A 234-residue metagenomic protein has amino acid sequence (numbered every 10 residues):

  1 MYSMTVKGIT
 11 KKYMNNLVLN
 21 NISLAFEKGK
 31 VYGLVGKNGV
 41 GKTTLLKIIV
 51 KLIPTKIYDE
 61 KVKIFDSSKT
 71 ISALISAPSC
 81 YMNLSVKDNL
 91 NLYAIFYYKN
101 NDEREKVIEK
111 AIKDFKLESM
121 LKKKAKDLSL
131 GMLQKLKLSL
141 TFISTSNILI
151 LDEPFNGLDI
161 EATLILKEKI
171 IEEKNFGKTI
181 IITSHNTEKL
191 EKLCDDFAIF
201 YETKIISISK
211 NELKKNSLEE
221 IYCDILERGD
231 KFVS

Functional and structural regions predicted by a protein language model:
V35-K37: The feature captures the beta-strand-to-loop junction immediately N-terminal to the Walker
N91, E103-M120: Conserved ABC ATPase "signature" region
L149-E153: Catalytic Walker B motif of ABC-type/P-loop ATPase nucleotide-binding domains
S184-H185: H-loop/switch region of ABC-family ATPase nucleotide-binding domains
F197-K210: H-loop (His-switch) and adjacent beta-strand-loop-beta switch element of ABC-type ATPase nucleotide-binding domains
